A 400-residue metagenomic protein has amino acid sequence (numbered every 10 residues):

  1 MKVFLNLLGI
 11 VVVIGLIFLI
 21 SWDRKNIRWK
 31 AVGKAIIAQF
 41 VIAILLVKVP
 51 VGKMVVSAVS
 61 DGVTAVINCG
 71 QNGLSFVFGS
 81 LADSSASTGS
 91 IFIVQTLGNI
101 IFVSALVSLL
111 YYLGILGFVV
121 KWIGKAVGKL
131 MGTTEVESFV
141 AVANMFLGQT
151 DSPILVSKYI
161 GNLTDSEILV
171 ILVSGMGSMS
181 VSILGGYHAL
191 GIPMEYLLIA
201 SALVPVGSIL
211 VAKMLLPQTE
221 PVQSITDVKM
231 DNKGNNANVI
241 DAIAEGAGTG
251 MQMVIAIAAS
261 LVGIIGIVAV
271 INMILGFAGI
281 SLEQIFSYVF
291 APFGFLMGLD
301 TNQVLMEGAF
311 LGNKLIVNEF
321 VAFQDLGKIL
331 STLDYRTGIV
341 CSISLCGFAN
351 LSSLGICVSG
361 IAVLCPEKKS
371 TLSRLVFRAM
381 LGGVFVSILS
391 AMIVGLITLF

Functional and structural regions predicted by a protein language model:
M1-I93, D241-A244, I257-A269, C365-P366 (+1 more regions): N-terminal alpha-helical transmembrane segments of multi-pass membrane transport and channel/translocase proteins
M1-V11, Q95, I280-S281, C341-S353: Structural signature of hydrophobic alpha-helical transmembrane segments
I10-S21, A35-V47, I100-L109, S178-G186 (+5 more regions): Hydrophobic core segments of alpha-helical transmembrane domains in multi-pass membrane transport and ion-translocation
L45-V77, V222, I271-P292, N302-G312: Interfacial/capping segments of alpha-helical transmembrane domains
C69-T133: Hydrophobic alpha-helical hairpins/lids featuring a short glycine-rich hinge
G128-H188, E307-I393: Alpha-helical membrane segments and immediately flanking helix-loop junctions that form or couple to the substrate/ion
P205-M253: Long, contiguous bundles of hydrophobic transmembrane helices that form the permeation core of multi-pass
G248-S331: Transmembrane helical segments that form the transport core of multi-pass membrane transport proteins
